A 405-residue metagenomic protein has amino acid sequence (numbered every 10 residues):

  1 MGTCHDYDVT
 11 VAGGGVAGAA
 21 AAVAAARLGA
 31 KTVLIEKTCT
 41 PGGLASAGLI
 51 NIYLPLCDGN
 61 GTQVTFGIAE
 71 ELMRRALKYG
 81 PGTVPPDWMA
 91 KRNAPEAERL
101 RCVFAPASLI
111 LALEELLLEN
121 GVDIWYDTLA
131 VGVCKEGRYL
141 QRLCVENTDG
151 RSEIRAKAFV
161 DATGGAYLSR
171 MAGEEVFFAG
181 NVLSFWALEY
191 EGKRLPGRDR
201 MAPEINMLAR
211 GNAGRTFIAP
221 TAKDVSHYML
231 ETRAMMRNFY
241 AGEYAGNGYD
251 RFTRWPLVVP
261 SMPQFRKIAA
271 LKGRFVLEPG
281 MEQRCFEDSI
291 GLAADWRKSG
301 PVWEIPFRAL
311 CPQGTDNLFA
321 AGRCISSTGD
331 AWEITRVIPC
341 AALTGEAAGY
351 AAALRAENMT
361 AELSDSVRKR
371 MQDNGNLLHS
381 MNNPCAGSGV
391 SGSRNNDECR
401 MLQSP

Functional and structural regions predicted by a protein language model:
C4-G15: Beta1/beta-strand and adjacent pyrophosphate-binding region of the FAD-binding site in flavoprotein oxidoreductases
Y7, G29, A156-K157: Short, well-ordered alpha-helix to beta-strand connector turns
T10-A12, A21, A26: Membrane-embedded transmembrane-helix bundle of lipid-linked glycan/lipid transferases
G18: N-terminal Rossmann-fold NAD(P) dinucleotide-binding loop
A24, A30-K31, E36-G132, F177 (+1 more regions): Conserved N-terminal/central alpha/beta ligand/cofactor-binding core
L44-A45, I68, T83, V103 (+5 more regions): Flavin (FAD/FMN)-binding glycine-rich loop and adjacent Rossmann-like elements that form
C134-Q141: A short, glycine/Asx- and small/polar-enriched loop/turn that sits immediately N-terminal to a beta-strand
